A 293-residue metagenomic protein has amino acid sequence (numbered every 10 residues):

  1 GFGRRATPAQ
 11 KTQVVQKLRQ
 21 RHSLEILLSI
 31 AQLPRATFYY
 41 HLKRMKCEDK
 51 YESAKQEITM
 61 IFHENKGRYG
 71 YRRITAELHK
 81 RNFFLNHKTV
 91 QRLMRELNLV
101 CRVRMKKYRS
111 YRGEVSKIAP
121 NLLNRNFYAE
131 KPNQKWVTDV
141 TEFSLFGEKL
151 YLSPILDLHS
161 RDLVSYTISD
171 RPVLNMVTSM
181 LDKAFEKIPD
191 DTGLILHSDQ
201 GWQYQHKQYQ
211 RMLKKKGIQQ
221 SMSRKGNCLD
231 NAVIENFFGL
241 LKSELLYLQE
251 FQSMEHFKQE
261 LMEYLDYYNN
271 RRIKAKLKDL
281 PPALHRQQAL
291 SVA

Functional and structural regions predicted by a protein language model:
G1-I26, D49, E57, R171 (+2 more regions): Residue-centric detector for conserved, function-critical "anchor" positions in compact interaction modules
F2-T12, R35-K131, N227, A283-L290: Basic, flexible linker segments flanking DNA-binding modules in nucleic acid-interacting mobile-element proteins
L27-A31, F38, I58, I74 (+15 more regions): Mobile genetic element proteins and their domesticated derivatives, centered on retroelements and DNA transposons
V103-Y108, L196-Q200, K214-V233, Q249-S253: RNase H-like polynucleotidyl transferase catalytic core
R125, A129-V164, D170-R171: An active-site-proximal beta-strand-loop segment
E148, T167-P189: Active-site beta-loop-alpha junctions of metal-dependent nucleic acid enzymes, especially the RNase H-like/DDE
D190-H206, R224, L280-A283: Acidic/histidine-rich, metal-coordinating catalytic segments
K207, K214-I218, L240-A293: C-terminal domain-tail junction helix/linker
